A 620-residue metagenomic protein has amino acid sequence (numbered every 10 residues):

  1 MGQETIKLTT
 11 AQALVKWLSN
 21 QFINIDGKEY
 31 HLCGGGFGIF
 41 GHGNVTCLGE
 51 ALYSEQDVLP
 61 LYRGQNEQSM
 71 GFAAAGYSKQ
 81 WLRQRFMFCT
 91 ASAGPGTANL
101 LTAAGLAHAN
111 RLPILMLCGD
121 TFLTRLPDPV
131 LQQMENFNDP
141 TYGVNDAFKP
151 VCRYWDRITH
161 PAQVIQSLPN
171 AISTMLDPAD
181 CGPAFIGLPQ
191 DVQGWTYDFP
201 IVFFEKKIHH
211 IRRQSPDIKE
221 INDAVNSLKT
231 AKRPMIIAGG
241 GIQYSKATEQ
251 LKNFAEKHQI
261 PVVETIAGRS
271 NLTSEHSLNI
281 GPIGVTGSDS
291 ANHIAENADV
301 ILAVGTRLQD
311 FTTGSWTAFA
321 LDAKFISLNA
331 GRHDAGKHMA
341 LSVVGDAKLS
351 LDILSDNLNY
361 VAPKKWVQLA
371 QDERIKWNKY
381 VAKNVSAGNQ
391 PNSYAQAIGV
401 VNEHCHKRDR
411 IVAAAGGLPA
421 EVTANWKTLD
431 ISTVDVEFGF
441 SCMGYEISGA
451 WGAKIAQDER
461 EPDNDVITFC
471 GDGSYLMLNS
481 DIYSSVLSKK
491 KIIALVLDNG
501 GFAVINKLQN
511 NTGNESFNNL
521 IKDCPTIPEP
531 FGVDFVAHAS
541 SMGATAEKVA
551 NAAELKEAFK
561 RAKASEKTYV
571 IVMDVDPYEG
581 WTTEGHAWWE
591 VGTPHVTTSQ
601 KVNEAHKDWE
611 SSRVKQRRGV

Functional and structural regions predicted by a protein language model:
G2-A362, V400, H404-K407, R460-D463 (+3 more regions): N-terminal alpha/beta PP-like core and its mobile active-site loop of ThDP/TPP-dependent enzymes
Q12, Y30, S245, K252 (+8 more regions): Conserved structured core elements
G34-L48, R374-E461: Active-site diphosphate/adenylate-binding microenvironment
E67, N329, A414, D472 (+1 more regions): Acidic active-site catalytic centers that drive phospho-/nucleotidyl reactions and related ester hydrolyses
R125-N138, A335-G336, V344, L351-D352 (+1 more regions): Thiamine diphosphate
V164, K364-K379: Internal, active-site/partner-interface "lid" segment
L168, A370-E373, K556-F559: Short, well-structured alpha-helical segments that form the helix of a local strand-helix-strand
G187-V192, G416-P419, D576: A glycine-rich phosphate-binding loop feature that marks nucleotide/adenosyl-phosphate handling sites
